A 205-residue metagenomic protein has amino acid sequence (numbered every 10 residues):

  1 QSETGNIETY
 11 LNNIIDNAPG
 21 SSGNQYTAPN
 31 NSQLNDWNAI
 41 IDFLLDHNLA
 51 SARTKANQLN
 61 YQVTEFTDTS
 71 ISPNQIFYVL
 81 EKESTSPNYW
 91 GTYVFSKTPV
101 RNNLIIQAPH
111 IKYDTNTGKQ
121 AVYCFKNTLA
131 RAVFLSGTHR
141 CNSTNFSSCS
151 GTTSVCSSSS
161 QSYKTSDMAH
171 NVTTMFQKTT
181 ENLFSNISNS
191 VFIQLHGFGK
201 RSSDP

Functional and structural regions predicted by a protein language model:
Q1-P205: N-terminal catalytic or cofactor-binding beta/alpha core of small enzyme domains
